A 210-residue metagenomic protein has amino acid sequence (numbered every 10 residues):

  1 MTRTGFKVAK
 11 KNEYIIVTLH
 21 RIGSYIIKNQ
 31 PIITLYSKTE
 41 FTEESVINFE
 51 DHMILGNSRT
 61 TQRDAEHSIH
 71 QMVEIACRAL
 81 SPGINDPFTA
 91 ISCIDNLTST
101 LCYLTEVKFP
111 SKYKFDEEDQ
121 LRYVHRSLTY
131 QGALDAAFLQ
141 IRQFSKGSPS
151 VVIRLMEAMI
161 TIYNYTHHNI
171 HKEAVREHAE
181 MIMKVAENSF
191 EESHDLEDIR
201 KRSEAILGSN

Functional and structural regions predicted by a protein language model:
M1, I16, G23-K38: Short hydrophobic beta/alpha edge segments that flank linear recognition/processing sites
M1-Y14, R21, S45-N210: Short basic (Lys/Arg) and small-residue
